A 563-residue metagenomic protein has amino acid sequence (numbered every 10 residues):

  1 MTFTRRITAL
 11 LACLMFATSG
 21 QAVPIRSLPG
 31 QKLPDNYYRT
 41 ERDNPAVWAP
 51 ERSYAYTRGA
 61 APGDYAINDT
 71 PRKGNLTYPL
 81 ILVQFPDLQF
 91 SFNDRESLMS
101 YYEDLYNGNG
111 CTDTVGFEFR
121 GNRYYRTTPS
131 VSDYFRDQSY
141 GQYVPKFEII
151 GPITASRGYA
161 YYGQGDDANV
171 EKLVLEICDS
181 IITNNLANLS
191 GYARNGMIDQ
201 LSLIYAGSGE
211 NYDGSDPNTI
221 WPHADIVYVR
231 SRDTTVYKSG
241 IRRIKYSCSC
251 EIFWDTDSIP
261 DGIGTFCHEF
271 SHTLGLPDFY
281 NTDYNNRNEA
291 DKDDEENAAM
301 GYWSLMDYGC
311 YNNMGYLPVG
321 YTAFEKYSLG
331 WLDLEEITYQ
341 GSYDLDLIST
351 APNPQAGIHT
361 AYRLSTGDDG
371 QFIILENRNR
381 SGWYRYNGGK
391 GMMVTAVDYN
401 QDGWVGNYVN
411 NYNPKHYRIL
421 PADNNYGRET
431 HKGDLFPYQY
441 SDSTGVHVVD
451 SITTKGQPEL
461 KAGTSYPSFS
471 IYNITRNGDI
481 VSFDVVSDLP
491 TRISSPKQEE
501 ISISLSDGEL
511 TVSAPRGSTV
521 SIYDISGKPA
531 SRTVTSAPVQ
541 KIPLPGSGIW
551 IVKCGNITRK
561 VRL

Functional and structural regions predicted by a protein language model:
Q21-A22, S494, S547-L563: C-terminal tail/sorting-segment detector
V23-Y102: Primarily auto-inhibitory N-terminal propeptides
P24-Y38, S91-D133, D137, Q142 (+4 more regions): Non-catalytic C-terminal accessory/binding modules of secreted extracellular proteins
A187-D199, N288, D294, G403: Acidic, glycine-anchored loop motifs typical of Ca2+
D255-E325: The catalytic-center signature of Zn2+-dependent metalloproteases
V486-E509: Residue-level detector of functionally pivotal "anchor" positions at catalytic/ligand-binding pockets or at interdomain
T519, P529-G546: Glycine-centered tight-turn motifs at strand-turn-strand junctions
Y523-P529, W550: Short, glycine-anchored, charge-dense loop/turn motifs used at functional sites
